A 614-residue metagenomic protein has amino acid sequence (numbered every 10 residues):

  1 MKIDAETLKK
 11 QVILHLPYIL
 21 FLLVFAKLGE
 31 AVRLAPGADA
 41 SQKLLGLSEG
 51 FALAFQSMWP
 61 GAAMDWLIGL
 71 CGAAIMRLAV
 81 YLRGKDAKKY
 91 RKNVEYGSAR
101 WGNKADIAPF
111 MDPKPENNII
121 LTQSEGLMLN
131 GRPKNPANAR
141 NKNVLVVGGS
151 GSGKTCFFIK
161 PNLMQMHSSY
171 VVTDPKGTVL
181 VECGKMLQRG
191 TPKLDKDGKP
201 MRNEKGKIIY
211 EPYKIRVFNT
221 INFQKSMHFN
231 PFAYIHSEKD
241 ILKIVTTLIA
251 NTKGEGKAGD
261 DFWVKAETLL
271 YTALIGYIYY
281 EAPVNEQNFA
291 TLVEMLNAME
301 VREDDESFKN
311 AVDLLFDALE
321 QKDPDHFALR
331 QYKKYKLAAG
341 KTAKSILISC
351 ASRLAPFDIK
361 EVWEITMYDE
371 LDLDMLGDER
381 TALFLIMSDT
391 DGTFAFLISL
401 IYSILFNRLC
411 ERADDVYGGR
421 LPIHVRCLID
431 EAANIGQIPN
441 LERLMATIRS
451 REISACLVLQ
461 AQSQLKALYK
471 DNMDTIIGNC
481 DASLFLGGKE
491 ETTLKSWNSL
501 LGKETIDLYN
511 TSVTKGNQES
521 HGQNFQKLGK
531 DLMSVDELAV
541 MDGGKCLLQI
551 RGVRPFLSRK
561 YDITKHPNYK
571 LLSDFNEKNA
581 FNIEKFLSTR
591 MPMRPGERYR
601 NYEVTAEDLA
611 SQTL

Functional and structural regions predicted by a protein language model:
M1-S152, C156-I159, K196, R202 (+3 more regions): Basic- and hydrophobic-enriched, low-structure N-terminal and domain-boundary segments that flank ATP-binding catalytic
L23-E30, R140-I453, L468, D536-L557 (+1 more regions): P-loop NTPase motor domains
A99-W101, P113, G126, K142-N143 (+6 more regions): General secondary-structure edge motif
N103-F110, Q123-P136, T342-I348, M387-D389 (+5 more regions): A broad, low-specificity signal for short, low-complexity segments enriched in glycine/proline and polar/charged
P115-L121, F396-I404, W497: Conserved long hydrophobic alpha-helices within structured protein cores
M387, D391, E431, L459 (+3 more regions): Short loop or secondary-structure boundary microenvironments that flank and position key functional residues
M445-L547: Conserved ATP-driven motor cores of ASCE-family P-loop NTPases powering translocation/secretion/packaging/pilus
